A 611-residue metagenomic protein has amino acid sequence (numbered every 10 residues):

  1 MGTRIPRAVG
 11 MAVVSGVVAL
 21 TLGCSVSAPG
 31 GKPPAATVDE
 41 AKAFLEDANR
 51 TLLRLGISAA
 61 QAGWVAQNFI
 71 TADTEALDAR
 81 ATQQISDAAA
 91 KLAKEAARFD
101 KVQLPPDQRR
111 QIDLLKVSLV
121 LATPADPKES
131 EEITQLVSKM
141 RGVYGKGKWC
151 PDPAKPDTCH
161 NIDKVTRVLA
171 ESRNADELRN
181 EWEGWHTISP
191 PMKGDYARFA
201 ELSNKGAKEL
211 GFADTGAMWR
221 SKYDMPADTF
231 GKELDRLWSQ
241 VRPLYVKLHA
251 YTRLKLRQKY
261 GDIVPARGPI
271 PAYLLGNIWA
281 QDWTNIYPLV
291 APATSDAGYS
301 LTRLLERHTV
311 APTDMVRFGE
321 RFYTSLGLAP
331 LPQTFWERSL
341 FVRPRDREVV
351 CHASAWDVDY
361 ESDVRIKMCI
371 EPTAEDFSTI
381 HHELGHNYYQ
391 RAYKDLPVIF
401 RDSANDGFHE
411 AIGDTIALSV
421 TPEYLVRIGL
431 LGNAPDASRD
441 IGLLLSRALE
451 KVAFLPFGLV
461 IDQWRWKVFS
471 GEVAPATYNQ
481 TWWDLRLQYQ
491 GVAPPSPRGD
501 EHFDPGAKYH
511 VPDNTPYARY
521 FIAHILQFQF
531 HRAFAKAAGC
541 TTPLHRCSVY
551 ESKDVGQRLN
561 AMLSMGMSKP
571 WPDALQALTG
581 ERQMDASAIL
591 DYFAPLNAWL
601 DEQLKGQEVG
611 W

Functional and structural regions predicted by a protein language model:
G2-V14: Bacterial N-terminal signal peptides that target proteins for export
T21-G23: C-terminal motif of bacterial Sec signal peptides marking the signal peptidase cleavage site
S25-S27: Bacterial signal peptide processing site
G31-A41, D73-T74, D113-L115, D214-A217 (+11 more regions): C-terminal, non-catalytic "cap/extension" segments appended to globular domains
G31-R198, G216, K508, T515-A518 (+4 more regions): N-terminal helix-rich structural modules
D157-R167, R198-K367, D436-A437, I441-L444 (+1 more regions): Active-site-proximal, well-structured secondary-structure segments within enzyme catalytic domains
D176-R179, E183, D346-T373, I380 (+1 more regions): Active-site scaffold of zinc-dependent metalloenzymes
L234-L244, S403-A437: Post-HExxH zinc-binding segment in Zn-dependent metallohydrolases
